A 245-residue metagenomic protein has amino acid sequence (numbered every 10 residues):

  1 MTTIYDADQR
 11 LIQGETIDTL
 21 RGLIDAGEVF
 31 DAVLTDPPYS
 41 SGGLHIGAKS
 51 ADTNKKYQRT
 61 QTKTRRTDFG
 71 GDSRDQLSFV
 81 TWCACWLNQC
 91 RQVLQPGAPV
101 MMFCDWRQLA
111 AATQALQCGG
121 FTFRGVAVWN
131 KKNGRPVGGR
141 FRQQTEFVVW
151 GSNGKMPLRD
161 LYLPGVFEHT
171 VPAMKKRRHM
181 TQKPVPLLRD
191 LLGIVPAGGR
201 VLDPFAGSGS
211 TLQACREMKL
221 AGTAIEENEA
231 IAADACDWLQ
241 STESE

Functional and structural regions predicted by a protein language model:
M1-N228, A232: Core catalytic lobe of class I
A235-C236: Conserved SAM-binding loop
Q240-E245: Generic C-terminal helix-cap and adjacent flexible tail
